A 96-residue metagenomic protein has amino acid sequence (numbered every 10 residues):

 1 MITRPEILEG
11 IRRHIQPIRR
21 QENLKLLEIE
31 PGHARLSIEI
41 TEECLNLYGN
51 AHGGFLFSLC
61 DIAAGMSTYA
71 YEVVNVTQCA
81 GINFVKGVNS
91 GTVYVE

Functional and structural regions predicted by a protein language model:
M1-Y94: Terminal targeting signals and extreme-terminal segments of soluble enzymes
